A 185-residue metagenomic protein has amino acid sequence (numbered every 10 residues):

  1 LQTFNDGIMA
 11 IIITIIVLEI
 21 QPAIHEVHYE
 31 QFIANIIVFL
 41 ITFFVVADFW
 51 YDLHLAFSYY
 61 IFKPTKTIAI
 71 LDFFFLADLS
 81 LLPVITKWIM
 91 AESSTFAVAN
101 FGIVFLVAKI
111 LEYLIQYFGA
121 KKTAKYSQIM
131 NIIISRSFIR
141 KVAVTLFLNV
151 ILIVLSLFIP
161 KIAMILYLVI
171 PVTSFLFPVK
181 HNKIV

Functional and structural regions predicted by a protein language model:
L1-V185: Multi-pass alpha-helical transmembrane bundle typical of ion/small-solute transporters and intramembrane aspartyl
